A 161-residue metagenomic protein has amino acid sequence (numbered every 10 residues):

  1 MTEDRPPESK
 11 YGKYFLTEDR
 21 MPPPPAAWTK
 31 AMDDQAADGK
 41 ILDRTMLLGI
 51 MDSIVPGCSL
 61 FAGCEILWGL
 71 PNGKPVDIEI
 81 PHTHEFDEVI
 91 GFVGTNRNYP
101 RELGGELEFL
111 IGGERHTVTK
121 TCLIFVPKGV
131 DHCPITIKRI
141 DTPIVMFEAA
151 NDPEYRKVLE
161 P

Functional and structural regions predicted by a protein language model:
M1-E79: A short, N-terminal "cap"/entry segment at the start of jelly-roll beta-barrel domains of the cupin/DSBH fold
T2-R20, I135-P161: Double-stranded beta-helix
L70-P81, V93-N96, I111: Short secondary-structure capping micro-motifs at structural edges
K74-H84, P100-E102, T136-I137: Short histidine-centered beta-strand/loop micro-motifs that create catalytic or ligand/metal-coordination sites
I78-T83, G104-I111, C122-F125, P161: "Short basic amphipathic alpha-helical interaction patches in structured regions
F86-V89: Short, surface-exposed beta-edge/turn micro-motifs
F92-T119, K157-L159: A short beta-strand-loop-beta hairpin characteristic of the jelly-roll/cupin
E114-K138: Conserved metal-binding segment of the jelly-roll/cupin
